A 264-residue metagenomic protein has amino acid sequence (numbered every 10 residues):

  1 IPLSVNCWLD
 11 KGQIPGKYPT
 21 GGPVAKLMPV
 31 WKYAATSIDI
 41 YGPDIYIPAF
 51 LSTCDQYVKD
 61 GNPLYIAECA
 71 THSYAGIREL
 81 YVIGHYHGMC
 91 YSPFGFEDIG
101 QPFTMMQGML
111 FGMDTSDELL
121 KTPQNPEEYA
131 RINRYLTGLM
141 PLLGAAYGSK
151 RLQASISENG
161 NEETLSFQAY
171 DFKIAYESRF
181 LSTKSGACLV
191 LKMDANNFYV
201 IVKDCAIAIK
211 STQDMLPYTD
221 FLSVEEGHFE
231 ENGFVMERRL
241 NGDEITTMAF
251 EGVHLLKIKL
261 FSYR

Functional and structural regions predicted by a protein language model:
I1-C7, D194, F198, K210: Extended amphipathic secondary-structure runs
I1-K26, G42-P43, N62-Y74: Aromatic-lined carbohydrate-recognition surfaces of secreted/lumenal glycan-active proteins
S4, S92, I201: Residues in well-ordered beta-strands of folded domains
L9-K11, E97, A206: Short loop/turn segments at secondary-structure transitions that flank enzyme active sites
I14, P102, I209-K210: Short helix/loop capping segments that flank catalytic or ligand/cofactor-binding pockets
P29-R131: Catalytic-core region of carbohydrate-active enzymes that cleave or remodel glycosidic bonds
T115-L191, A195-C205: A conserved mid-domain beta-alpha-beta active-site/ligand-binding segment of alpha/beta enzyme cores
K173-S182, N196-R264: C-terminal beta-sandwich/jelly-roll accessory domains of carbohydrate-active enzymes
